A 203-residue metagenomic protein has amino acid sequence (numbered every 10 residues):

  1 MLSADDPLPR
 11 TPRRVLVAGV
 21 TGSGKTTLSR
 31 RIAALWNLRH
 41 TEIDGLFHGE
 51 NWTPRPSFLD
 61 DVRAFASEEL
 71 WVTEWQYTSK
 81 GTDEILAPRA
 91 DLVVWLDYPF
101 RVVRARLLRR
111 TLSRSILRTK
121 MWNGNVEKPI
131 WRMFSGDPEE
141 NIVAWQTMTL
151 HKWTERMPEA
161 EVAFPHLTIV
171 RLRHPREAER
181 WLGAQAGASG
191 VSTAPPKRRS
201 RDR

Functional and structural regions predicted by a protein language model:
L2-R10, E140, A144-R203: NTP-dependent small-molecule kinase module
V17: Hydrophobic anchor at the beta1->P-loop junction of P-loop NTPases
T21: The conserved Walker
K25: Conserved lysine of the Walker
L28: Hydrophobic positions on the alpha1 helix immediately C-terminal to the Walker A/P-loop
R31: Active-site signature of alpha/beta-hydrolase-fold catalytic machinery across serine- and Asp/Cys-nucleophile hydrolases
R39-V93, Y98: Conserved nucleotide-sensing/catalytic segment adjacent to the nucleotide-binding pocket in NTP-handling enzymes
Y98-K152, S192, D202: A glycine- and Lys/Arg-enriched "phosphate-lid" helix/loop adjacent to the NTP-binding pocket of small-molecule kinases
